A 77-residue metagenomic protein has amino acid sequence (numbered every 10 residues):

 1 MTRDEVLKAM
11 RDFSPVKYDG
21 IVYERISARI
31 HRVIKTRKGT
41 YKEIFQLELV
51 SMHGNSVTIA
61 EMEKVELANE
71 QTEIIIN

Functional and structural regions predicted by a protein language model:
M1-D4, R37, N55: Exposed regions on extracellular, virion, or secretory-pathway luminal proteins
M1-P15: Mixed-charge, Lys/Arg-rich low-complexity intrinsically disordered regions
I21-E24, H53-N55: Short acidic/polar mixed-charge low-complexity motifs
V22-I34: Short beta-strand-centered aromatic/proline hotspots
I34-L47: Short, solvent-exposed secondary-structure boundary/capping segments
Q46-N77: Intrinsically disordered, low-complexity, charged/polar segments
